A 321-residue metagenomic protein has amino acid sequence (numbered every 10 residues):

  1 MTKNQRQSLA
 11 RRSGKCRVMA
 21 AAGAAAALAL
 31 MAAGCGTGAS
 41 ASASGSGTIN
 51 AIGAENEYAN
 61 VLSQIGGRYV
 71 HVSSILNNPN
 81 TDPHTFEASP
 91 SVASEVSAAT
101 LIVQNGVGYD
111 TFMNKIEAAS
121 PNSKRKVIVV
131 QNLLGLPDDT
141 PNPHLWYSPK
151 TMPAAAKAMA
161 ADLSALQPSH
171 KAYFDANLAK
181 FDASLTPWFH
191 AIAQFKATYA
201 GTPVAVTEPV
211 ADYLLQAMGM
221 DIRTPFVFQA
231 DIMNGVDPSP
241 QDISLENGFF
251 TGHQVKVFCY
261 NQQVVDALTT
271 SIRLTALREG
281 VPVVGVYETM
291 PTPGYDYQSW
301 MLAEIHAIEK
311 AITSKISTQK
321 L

Functional and structural regions predicted by a protein language model:
T2-S8, A20, A32-L321: Extracytoplasmic metal-acquisition and chelation regions
A10-R12: Short, low-complexity, intrinsically disordered N-terminal modules that encode targeting/processing signals
G14-A27: Sec-dependent N-terminal signal peptides
